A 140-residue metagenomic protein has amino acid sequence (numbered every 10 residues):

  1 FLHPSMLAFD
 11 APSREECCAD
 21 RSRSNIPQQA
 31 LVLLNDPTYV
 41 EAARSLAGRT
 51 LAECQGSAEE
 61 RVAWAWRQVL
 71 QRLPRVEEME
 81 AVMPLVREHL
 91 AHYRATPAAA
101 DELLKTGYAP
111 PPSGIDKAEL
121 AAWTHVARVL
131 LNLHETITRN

Functional and structural regions predicted by a protein language model:
F1-R61, A109-N140: An acidic, gly/pro-interrupted, aromatic-rich
L51-T124: C-terminal structured "cap/appendage" subdomains that terminate the fold
